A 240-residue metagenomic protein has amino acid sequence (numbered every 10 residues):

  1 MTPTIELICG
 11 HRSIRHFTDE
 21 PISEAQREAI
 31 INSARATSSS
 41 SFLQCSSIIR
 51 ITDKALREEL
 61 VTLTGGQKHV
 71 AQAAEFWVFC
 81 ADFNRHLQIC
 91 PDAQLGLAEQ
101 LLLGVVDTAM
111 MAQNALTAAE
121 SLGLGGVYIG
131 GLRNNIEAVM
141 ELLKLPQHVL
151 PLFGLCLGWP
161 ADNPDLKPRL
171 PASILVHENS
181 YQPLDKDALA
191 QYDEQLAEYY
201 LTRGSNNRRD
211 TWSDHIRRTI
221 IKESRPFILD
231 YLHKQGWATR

Functional and structural regions predicted by a protein language model:
M1-R240: Acidic, surface-exposed loops and disordered segments
